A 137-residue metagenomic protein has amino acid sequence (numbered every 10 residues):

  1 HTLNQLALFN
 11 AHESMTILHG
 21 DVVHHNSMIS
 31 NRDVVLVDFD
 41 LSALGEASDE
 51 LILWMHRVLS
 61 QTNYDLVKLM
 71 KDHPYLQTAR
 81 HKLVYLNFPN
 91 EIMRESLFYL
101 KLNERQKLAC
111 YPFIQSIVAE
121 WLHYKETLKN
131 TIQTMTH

Functional and structural regions predicted by a protein language model:
H1: A cross-family kinase active-site recognition segment
N4-D49: Active-site acidic catalytic loop and adjacent metal/ATP-binding pocket of ATP-dependent phosphoryl transfer enzymes
Q5, V34-V37, K71, Y75 (+3 more regions): A near-ubiquitous, low-amplitude feature marking generic local secondary-structure context
H12, V67, T127: Localized chelating/binding microdomains that coordinate divalent metal ions or stabilize phosphate-bearing
N26, R57, D72-Y75, F113 (+2 more regions): Short, surface-exposed, charged/polar-biased interaction segments
I29-L41, W54-S60, T127-T131: Charged, low-complexity, helix/coiled-coil-prone segments
D49-E104, S116-Y124: Active-site activation/catalytic loop segments of kinase-like enzymes and analogous catalytic loops in related
Q106-H137: Regulatory N- and C-terminal appendages and interdomain linkers associated with kinase/kinase-like NTP transferase
